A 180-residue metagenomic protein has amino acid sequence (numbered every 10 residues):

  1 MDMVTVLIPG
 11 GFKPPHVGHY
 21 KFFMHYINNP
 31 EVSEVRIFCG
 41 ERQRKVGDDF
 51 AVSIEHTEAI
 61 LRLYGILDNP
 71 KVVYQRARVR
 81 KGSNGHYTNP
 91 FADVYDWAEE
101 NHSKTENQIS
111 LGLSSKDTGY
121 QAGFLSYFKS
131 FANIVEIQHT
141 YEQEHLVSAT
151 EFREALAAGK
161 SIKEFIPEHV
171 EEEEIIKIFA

Functional and structural regions predicted by a protein language model:
M1-A180: Nucleotidyltransferase catalytic core that binds NTPs
